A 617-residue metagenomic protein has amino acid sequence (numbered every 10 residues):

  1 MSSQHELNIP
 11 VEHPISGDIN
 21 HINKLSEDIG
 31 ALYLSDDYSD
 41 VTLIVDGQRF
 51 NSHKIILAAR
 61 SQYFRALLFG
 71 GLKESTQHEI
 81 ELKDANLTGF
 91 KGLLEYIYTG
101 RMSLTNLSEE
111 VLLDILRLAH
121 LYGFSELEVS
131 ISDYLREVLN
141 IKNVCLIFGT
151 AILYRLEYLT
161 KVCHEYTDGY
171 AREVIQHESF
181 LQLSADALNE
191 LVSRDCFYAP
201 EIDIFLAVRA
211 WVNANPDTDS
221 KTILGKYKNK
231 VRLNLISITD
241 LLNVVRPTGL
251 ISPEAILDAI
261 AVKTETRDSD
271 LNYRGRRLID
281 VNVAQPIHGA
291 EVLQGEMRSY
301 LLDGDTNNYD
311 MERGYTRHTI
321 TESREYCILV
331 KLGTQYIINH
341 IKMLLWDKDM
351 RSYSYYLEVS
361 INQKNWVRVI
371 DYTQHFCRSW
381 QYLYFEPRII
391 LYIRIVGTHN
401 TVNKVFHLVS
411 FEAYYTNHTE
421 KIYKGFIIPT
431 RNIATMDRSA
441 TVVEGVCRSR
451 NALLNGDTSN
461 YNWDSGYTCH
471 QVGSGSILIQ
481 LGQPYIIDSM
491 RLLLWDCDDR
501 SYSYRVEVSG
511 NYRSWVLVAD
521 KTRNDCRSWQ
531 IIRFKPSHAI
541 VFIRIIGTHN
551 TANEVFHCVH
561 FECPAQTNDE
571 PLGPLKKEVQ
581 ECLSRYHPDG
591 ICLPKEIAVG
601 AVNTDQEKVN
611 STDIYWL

Functional and structural regions predicted by a protein language model:
M1-A58, T88, G92-E109: N-terminal BTB/POZ boundary and linker segment
S2-E6, I175-R277: Eukaryotic cytosolic interaction/assembly regions at protein N-termini and domain boundaries
K24, D28, N51, A59-Y63 (+13 more regions): Acidic, Ser/Thr-rich intrinsically disordered and amphipathic helical segments
V41, F50-L57, I80-K83, D114-H120 (+4 more regions): Conserved, well-structured core segments
Q62-T76, G100-M102: Cytochrome P450 catalytic domain signature, combining two hallmark sequence patches
T99-Q182, D186-N189: Post-BTB helical module
I238, L242-G333, W346-D349, E412-G482 (+2 more regions): Disordered, acidic Ser/Thr/Pro-rich linker "stalks" and the adjacent N-terminal cap of the next globular domain
R324-Y326, L345-T416, Q471-G475, Y485 (+3 more regions): Trp- and acidic/polar-enriched beta-sheet ligand-binding modules for extracellular glycan and matrix recognition
